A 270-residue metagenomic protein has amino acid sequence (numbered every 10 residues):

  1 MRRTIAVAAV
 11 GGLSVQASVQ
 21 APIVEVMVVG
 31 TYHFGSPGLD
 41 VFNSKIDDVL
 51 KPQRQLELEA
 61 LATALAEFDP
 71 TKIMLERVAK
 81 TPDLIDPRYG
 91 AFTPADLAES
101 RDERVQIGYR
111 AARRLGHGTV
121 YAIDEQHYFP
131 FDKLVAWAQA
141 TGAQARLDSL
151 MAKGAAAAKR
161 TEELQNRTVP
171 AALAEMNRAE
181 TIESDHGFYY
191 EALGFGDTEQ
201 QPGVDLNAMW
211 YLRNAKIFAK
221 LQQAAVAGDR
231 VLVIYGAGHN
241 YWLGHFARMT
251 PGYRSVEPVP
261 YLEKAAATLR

Functional and structural regions predicted by a protein language model:
M1-I5: Bacterial N-terminal signal peptides that target proteins for export
V7-A17: Hydrophobic h-region of N-terminal signal peptides that target proteins for export in Gram-negative bacteria
H33-Q55: Acidic/histidine-rich helix-loop elements that form or flank divalent-metal/phosphate-binding sites at the catalytic
G35-P37, T81-I85, F129-D132, N240-L243: Short catalytic/ligand-binding loop motif for oxyanion handling, primarily in non-cytosolic enzymes, centered on
D47-A62, F92-L97, F218: N-terminal post-signal-peptidase region of extra-cytosolic proteins
L65, D69-L75: Proline-aspartate-enriched helix->loop->beta-strand connector
L84-V226: Hydrophobic, often amphipathic alpha-helical segments used for membrane interaction and targeting
N207-R270: A cross-kingdom marker for long, charged
